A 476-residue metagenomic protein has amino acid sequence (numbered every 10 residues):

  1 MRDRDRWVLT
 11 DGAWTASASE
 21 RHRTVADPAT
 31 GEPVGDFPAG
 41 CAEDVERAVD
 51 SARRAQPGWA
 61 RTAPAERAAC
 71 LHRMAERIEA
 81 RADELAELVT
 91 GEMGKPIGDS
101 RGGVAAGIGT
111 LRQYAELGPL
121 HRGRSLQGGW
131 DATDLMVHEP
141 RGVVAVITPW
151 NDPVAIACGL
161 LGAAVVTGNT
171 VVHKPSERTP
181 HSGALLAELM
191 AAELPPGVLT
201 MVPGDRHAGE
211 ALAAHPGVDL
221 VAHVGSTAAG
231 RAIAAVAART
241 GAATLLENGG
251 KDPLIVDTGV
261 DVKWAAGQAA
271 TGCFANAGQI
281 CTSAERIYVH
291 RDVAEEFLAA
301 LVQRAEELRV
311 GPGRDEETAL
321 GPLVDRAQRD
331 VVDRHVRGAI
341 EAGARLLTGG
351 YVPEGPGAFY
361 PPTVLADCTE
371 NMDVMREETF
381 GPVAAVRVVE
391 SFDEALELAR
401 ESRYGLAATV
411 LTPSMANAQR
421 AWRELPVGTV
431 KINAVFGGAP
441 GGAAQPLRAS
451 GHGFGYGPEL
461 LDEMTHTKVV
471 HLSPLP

Functional and structural regions predicted by a protein language model:
M1-A132: N-terminal Rossmann-like NAD(P)+-binding subdomain of aldehyde/semialdehyde dehydrogenases
P28, A42-V45, P64, A82 (+6 more regions): Residues at or immediately preceding the N-termini of alpha-helices
P28-D36, V218, I255, R309 (+3 more regions): Conserved C-terminal structural/oligomerization subdomain of aldehyde/semialdehyde dehydrogenase
G31, R67, V89, L111 (+9 more regions): Residue-level signal for inorganic ion chemistry
P33-G40, A55-R61, V146, L254-V256 (+5 more regions): Short, well-ordered beta-strand elements within core beta-sheets of diverse protein domains
Q56, A60, A75-A82, A86 (+16 more regions): Structural signal for hydrophobic packing residues in well-ordered secondary-structure cores of soluble enzyme domains
R122-W264, V389: Rossmann-like NAD(P) dinucleotide-binding subdomain of oxidoreductase/dehydrogenase enzymes
A228-T369, I432: ALDH superfamily catalytic-core signature
